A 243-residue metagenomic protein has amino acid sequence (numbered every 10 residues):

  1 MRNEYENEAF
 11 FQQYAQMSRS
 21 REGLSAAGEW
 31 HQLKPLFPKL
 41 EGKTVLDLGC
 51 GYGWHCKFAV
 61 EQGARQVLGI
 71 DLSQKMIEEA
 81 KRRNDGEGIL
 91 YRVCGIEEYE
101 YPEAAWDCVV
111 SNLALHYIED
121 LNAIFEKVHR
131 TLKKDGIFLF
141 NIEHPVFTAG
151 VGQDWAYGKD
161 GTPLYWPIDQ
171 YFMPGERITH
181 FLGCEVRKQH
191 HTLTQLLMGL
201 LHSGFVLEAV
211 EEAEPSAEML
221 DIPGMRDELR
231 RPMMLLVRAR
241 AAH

Functional and structural regions predicted by a protein language model:
M1-L40, W54-F58, E79: Conserved class I S-adenosyl-L-methionine
L46-L48, Y52-Y99: Class I SAM-dependent methyltransferase SAM/SAH-binding core
E97-V109: A short acidic, Gly/Pro-enriched loop at the edge of an enzyme's catalytic core that lines a small-molecule cofactor
D107-N122: A short SAM/SAH-binding and catalytic strip from SAM-dependent methyltransferases
N122-I137: A short glycine-rich, Lys/Arg-flanked "PGG" loop and its adjoining helix->strand segment in the class I
F138-G175: Conserved class I S-adenosyl-L-methionine
I142, V146-Q153, H180-Q195: Acceptor-substrate binding/catalytic loop of class I
G175-E176, K188-E211: Short alpha-helix
